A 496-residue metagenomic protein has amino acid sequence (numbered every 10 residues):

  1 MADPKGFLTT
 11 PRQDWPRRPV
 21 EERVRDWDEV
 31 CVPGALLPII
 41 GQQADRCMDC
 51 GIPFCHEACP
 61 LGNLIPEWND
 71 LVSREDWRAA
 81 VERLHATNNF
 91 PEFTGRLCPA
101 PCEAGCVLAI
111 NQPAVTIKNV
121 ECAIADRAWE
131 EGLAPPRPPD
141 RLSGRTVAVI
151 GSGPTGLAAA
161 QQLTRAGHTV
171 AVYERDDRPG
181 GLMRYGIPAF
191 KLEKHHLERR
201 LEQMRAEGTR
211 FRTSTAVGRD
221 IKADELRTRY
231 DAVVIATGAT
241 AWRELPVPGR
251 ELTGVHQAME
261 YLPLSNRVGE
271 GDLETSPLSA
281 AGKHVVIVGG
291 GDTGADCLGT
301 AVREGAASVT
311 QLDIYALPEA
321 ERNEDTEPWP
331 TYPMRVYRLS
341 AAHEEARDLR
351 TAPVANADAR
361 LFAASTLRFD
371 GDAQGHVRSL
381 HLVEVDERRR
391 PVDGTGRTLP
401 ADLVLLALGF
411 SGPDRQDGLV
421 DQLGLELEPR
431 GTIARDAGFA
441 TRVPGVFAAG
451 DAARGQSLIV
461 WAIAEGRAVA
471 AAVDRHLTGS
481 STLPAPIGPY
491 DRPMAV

Functional and structural regions predicted by a protein language model:
D3-P4, V32-F54, W77-P101: Immediate flanking context of iron-sulfur cluster ligation sites
K5-G34, G62-R74, A79-L84, N88 (+11 more regions): Beta1-alpha1 glycine-rich phosphate/pyrophosphate-binding loop at the start of Rossmann-like nucleotide-binding domains
V24-R46, F362, D370, Q374-V385 (+2 more regions): C-terminal catalytic lobe of FAD-dependent flavoproteins
A79, R141-L142, T146-I150, E198-V247 (+3 more regions): Feature captures the FAD/FMN-dependent oxidoreductase FAD-binding
I124-R141, R199-R219, E244-E304, L427-R442: Glycine-rich dinucleotide-binding loop and its adjacent helix/turn
I150-P154, G289-G291, D451: Glycine-rich Rossmann-fold phosphate-binding loop(s) that bind the pyrophosphate of adenine dinucleotide cofactors
E251-G282, F369, R388-Q456: FAD-site-proximal beta/loop scaffold in flavoenzymes
G294-G299, E304, A449-S480: A conserved FAD-binding loop/helix module that cradles the flavin
